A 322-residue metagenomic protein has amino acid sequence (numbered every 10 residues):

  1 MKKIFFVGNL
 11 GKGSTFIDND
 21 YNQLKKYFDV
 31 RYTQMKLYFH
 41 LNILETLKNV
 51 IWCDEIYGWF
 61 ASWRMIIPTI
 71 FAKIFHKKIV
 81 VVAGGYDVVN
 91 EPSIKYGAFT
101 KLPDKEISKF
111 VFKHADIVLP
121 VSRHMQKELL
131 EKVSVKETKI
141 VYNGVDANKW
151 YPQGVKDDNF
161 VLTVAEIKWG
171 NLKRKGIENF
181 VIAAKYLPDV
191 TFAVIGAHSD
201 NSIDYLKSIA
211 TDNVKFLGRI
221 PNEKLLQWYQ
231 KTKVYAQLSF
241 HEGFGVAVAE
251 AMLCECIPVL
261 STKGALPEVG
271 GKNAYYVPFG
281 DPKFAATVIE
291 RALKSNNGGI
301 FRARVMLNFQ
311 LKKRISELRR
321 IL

Functional and structural regions predicted by a protein language model:
L47, F99-V118: Membrane-proximal helix-turn-helix segments that form the acceptor-binding/catalytic region of lipid-linked
K109-E137, V145-A147: A short, active-site helix/loop in glycosyltransferases that binds the activated sugar's phosphate group
G144-N159, K173, D204, K224: Acidic anion/phosphate-binding donor-loop and adjacent secondary structure in glycosyltransferase catalytic cores
G154-L187, A193: Conserved donor-binding/catalytic core segment of Leloir-type glycosyltransferases
D204-E223: Nucleotide-activated donor-binding/catalytic signature segment of Leloir-type glycosyltransferases, i.e., the conserved
F240: Aromatic "clamp/platform" in nucleotide-sugar-dependent glycosyltransferases that forms part of the donor/acceptor
I257-L260: Short hydrophobic beta-strand element within catalytic cores of glycosyltransferases and related nucleotide-activated
A274-P282, E290-N296: Conserved acidic donor-binding segment of nucleotide-sugar-dependent glycosyltransferases
